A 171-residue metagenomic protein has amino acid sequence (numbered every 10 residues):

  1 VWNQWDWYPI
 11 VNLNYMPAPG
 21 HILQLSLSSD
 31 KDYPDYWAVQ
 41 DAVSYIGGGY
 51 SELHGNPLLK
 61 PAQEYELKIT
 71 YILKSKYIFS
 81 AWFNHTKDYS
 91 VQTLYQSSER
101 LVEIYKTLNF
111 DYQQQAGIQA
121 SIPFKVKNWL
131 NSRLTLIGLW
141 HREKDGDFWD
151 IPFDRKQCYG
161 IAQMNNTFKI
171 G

Functional and structural regions predicted by a protein language model:
V1-M16, R133-W140, N165-G171: Surface-exposed extracellular loop regions of Gram-negative outer-membrane beta-barrel proteins
W2, K31-S80, H85, E103-G117 (+1 more regions): Outer-membrane beta-barrel signature, preferentially recognizing the C-terminal barrel domain of Gram-negative
W7, Y15-P19, Q63, L73-S75 (+3 more regions): Outer-membrane beta-barrel strand-turn architecture
W7-L13, L23, Y65-I69, S75 (+2 more regions): Hydrophobic, lipid-facing positions within transmembrane beta-strands of outer-membrane proteins
P17-I22, E66-L73, D147-F153: Short charge-dense sequence patches
K60, F79-N165: Outer membrane beta-barrel strand-and-loop segments of large Gram-negative receptors, especially TonB-dependent
